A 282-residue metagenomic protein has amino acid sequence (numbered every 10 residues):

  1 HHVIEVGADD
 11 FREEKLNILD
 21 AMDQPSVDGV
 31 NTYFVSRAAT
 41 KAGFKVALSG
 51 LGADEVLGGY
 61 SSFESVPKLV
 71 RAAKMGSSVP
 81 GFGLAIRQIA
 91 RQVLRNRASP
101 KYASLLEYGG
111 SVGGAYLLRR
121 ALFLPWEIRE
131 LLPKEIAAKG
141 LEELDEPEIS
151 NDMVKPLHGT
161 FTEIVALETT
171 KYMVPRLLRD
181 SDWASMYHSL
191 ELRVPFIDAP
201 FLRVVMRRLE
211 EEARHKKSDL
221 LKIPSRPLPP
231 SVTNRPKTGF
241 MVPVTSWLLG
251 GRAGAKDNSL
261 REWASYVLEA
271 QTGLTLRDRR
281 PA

Functional and structural regions predicted by a protein language model:
H1-D20, A38, A42, V46 (+1 more regions): A conserved beta-strand->alpha-helix junction
V6, D10, V30, L51-G52: Short beta->alpha linker loops
D10-R12, E55-L57, M241-V242: Flexible loop/turn segments at secondary-structure boundaries
L16-D20, S62-S65, W247-L249: Short low-complexity, flexible loop/linker segments enriched in glycine and/or proline with clustered acidic
M22-D28: Short, flexible loop segments at the rims of nucleotide/cofactor-binding pockets, characterized by
F34-A98, L178-F201: Active-site adenylate/phosphate-handling loop in enzymes that bind or generate adenylated species
R37, F44-V46, K101-A282: Adenosyl-5′-phosphate
